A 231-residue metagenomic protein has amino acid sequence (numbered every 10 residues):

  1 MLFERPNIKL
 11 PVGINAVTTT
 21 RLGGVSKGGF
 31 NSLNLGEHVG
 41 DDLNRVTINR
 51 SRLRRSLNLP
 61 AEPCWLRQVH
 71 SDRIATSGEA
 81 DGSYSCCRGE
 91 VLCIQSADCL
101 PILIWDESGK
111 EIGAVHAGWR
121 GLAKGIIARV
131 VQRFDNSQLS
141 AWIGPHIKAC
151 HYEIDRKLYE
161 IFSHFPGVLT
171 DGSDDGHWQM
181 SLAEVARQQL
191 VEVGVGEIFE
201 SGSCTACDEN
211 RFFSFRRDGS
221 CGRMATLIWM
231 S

Functional and structural regions predicted by a protein language model:
M1-S231: Active-site microenvironment for binding and transforming phosphate-containing groups
